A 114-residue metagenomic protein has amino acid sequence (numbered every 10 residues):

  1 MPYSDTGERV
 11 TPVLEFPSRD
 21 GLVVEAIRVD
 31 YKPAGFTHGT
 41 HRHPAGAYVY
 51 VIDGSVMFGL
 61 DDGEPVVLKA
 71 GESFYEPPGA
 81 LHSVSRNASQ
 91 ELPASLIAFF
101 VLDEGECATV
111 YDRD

Functional and structural regions predicted by a protein language model:
M1-E25, F74, V110-D114: A short, N-terminal "cap"/entry segment at the start of jelly-roll beta-barrel domains of the cupin/DSBH fold
L14-E15, M57, S73, S95-F100 (+1 more regions): Extracytoplasmic low-complexity repetitive segments enriched in small/polar residues
F16-G21, D30-Y31, D62-G79: Short acidic-glycine-tyrosine-enriched beta hairpin
G21, R42, Y50, V67 (+1 more regions): Extracellular/periplasmic catalytic domains that process cell-envelope and extracellular macromolecules
A34-Y48: A short beta-loop-beta micro-motif enriched in histidine and acidic residues
F36-H38, M57, F74, P78-N87: Histidine-centered metal-chelating micro-motifs
P44-D62, A70-E72: Glycine- and acidic-residue-biased ligand/ion/polar-headgroup-sensing regions
P65, G79-E106: Ligand-binding loop in jelly-roll beta-barrel domains
